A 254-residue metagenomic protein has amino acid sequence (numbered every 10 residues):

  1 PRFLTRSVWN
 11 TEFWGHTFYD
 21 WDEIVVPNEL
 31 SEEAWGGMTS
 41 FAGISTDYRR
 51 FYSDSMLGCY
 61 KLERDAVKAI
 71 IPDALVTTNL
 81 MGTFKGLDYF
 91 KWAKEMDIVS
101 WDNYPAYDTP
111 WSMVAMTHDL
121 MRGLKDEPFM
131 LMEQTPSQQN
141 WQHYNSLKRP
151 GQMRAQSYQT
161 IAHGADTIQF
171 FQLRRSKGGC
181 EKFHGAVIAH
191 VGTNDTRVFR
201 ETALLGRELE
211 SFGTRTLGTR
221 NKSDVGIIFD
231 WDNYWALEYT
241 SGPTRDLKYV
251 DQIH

Functional and structural regions predicted by a protein language model:
P1-I98, D102-M116: Polysaccharide-binding and catalytic clefts of secreted carbohydrate-active enzymes
I24-L30, S45, K61, D73 (+4 more regions): Carbohydrate-binding surfaces of carbohydrate-active enzymes
